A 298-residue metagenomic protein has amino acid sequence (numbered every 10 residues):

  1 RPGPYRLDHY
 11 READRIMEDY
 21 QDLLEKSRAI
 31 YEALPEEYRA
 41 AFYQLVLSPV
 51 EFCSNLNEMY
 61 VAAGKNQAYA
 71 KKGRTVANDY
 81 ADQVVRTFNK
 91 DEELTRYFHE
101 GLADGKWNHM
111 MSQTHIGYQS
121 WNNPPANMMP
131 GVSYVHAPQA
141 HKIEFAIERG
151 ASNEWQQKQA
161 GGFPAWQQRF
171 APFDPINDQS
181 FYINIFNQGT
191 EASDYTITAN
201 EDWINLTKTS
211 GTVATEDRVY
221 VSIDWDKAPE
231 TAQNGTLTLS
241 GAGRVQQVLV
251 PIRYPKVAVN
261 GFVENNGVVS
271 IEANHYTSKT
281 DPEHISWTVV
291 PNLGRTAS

Functional and structural regions predicted by a protein language model:
R1-N187, S270-R295: Catalytic domains of carbohydrate-active enzymes that cleave complex glycans
F173, G211-V213, P229: Hydrophobic beta-strand core residues of beta-sandwich domains
S180, A192-T196, N234: Exposed beta-strand and adjacent loop surfaces of beta-rich binding modules that mediate intermolecular recognition
I183, V221, P229-G243: A short beta-strand micro-motif common to beta-rich folds, especially ectodomain repeats
F186-G189, A199, W225-K227, G241: Non-cytosolic beta-sheet module surface loops
Q188-Y220: Surface-exposed binding patches on compact interaction domains or structured appendages
S240-K256: Short, structured interface segments
P251-S278: Low-complexity, Pro/Ser/Thr- and charge-rich linker/hinge segments at domain boundaries
